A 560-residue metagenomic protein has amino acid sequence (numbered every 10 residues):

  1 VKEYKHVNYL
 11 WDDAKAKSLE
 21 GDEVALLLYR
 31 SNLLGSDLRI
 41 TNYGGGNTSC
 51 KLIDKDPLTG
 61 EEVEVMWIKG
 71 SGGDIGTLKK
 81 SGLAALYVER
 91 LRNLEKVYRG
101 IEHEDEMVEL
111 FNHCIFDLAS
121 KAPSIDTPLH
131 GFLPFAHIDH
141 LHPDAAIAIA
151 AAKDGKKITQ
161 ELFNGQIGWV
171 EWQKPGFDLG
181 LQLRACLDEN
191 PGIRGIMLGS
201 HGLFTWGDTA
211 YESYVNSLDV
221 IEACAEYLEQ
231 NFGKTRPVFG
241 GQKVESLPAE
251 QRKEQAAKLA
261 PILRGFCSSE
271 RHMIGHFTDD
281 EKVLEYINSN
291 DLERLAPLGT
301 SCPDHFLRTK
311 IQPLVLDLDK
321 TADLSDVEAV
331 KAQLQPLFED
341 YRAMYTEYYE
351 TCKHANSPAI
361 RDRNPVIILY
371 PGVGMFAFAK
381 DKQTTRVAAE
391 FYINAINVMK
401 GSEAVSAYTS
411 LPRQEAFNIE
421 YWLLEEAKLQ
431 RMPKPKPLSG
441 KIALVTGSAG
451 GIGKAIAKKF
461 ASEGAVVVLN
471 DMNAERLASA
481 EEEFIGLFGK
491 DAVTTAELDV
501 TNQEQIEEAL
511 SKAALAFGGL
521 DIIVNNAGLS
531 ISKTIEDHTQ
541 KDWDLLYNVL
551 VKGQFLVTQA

Functional and structural regions predicted by a protein language model:
V1-A443: Glycine-rich flexible loops
K441-V468: Canonical Rossmann dinucleotide-binding motif of NAD(H)/NADP(H)-dependent dehydrogenases/reductases, specifically
A465-S479: Conserved glycine-rich Rossmann-like NAD(P)H-binding loop of the short-chain dehydrogenase/reductase
A474-E475, L498-E508, Q540: The beta1-alpha1 cofactor-binding region of Rossmann-like NAD(H)/NADP(H)-dependent oxidoreductases
L487-A492, K512-I523, I531: A glycine-rich helix->loop->beta "capping" turn within Rossmann-like NAD(P)(H)-dependent oxidoreductase domains
T534-I535, T539-D544: Substrate-binding pocket helix/loop in short-chain dehydrogenase/reductase
T558-Q559: A short, exposed helix-loop element centered on a Lys and neighboring polar residues
